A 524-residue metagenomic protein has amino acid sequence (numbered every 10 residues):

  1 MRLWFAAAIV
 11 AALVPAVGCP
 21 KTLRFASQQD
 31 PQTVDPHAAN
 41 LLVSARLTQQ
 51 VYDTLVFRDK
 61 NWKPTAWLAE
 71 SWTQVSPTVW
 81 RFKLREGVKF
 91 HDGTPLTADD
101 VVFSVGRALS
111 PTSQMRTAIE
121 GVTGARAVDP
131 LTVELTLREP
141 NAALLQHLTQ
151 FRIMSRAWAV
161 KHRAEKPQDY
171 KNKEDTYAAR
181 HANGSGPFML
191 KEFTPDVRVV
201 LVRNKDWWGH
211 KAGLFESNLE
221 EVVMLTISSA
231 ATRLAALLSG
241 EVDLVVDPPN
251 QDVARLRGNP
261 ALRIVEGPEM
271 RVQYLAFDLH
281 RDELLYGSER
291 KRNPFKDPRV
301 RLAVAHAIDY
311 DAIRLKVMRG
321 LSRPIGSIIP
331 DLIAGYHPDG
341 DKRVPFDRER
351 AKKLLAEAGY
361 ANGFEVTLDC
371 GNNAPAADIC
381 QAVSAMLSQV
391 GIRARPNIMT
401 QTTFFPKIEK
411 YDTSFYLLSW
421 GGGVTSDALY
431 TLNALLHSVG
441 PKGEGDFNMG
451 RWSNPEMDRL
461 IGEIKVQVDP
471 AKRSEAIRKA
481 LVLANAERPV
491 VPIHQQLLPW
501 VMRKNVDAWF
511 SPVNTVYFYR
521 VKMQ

Functional and structural regions predicted by a protein language model:
A26-S76, G106, N183-P187: N-terminal lobe/hinge region of extracytoplasmic solute-binding protein
K63, F151-S217, E221-V223, H337 (+2 more regions): Gly/Pro-rich hinge or "lid" segments in bacterial periplasmic/extracellular proteins
T73, T117-K166, E192-T194: Surface-exposed binding/hinge segments that line and control ligand-binding clefts or catalytic entry sites
R81, P298-L302, H306, R314 (+5 more regions): Extracytoplasmic/peripheral linker and loop segments enriched in polar/acidic and small residues with frequent Thr/Pro
H147, D252-R255, E289-I333, D378-I379 (+1 more regions): Periplasmic-binding protein-like
T176, D206-R255, P298, S384 (+1 more regions): Ligand-site clamp/hinge motif
F188, H306, R323-E357, P375-D378: Structural transition elements
P268-Y286, K291, T403-K465, Y519-R520: Acidic-aromatic pocket-rim loops
